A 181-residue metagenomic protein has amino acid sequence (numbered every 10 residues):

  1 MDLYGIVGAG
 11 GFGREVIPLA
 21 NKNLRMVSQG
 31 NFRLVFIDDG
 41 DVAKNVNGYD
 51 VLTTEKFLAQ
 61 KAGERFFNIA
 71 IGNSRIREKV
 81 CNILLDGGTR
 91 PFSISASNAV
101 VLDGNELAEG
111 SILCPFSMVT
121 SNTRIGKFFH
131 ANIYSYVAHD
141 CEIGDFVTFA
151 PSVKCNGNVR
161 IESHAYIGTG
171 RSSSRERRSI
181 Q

Functional and structural regions predicted by a protein language model:
D2-A20: Glycine-rich adenosine-cofactor-binding loop
L3, G30-R33, F66, R90-P91: Residues at the starts of beta-strands that form the adenosine-phosphate
I6-V7, I37, A70: Short hydrophobic segments within beta-strands
G11-R14, R75-I76, E106: Short alpha-helical
A20-L24, L84: Active-site catalytic pocket residues across diverse enzymes, especially alpha/beta-hydrolases
N23-N45: NAD(P)-binding Rossmann-fold cofactor-contacting core
V42-V100: Phosphate-bearing ligand-interacting subdomains that bind or position ATP/ADP/UDP/GDP/NAD(P) or nucleotide-linked
S93-Q181: Structural signal for interior beta-strand "rungs" in well-ordered beta-sheet cores of soluble enzyme domains
